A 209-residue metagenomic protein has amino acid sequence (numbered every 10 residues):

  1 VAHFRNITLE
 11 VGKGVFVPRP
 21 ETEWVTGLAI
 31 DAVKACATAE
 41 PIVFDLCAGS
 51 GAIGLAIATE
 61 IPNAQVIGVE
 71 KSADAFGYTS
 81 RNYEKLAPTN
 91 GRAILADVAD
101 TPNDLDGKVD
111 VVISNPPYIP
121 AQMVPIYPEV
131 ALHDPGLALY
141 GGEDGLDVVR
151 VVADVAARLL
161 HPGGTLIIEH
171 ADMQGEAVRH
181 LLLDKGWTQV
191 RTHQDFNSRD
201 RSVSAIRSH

Functional and structural regions predicted by a protein language model:
V1-A32: Conserved AdoMet
T8, Q65, N90-R92, T188-R191: Conserved beta-strand segments of alpha/beta enzyme cores
E23-Y127: Conserved SAM/SAH cofactor-binding pocket of Class I
K34-C36, T188, R207-H209: Generic C-terminal helix-cap and adjacent flexible tail
P117-V148: Mobile active-site "lid"/loop adjacent to the S-adenosyl-L-methionine
E143-I206: Conserved Class I SAM-dependent methyltransferase catalytic core
